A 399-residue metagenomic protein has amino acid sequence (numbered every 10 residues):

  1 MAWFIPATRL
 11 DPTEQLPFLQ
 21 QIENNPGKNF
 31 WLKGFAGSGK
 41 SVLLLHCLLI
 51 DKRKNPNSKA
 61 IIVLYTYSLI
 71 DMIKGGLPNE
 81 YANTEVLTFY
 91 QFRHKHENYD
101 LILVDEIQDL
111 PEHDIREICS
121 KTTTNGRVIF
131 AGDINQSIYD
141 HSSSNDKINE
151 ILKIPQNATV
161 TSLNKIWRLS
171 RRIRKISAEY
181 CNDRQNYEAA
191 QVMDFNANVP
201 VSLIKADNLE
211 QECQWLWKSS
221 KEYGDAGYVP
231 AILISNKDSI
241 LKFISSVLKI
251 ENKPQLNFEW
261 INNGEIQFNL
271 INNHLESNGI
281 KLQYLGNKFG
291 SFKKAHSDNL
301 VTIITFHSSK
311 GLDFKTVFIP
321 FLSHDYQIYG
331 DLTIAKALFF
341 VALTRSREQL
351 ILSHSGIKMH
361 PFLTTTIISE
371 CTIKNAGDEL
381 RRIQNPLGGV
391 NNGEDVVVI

Functional and structural regions predicted by a protein language model:
M1-K28, D114: N-terminal pre-P-loop "Q-motif" helix
W3-R9, Q136-D140, E150-N196: Conserved coupling/interface region of RecA-like P-loop/ASCE motor cores
W31-I70, L163-K165, A178-E276, L285-G286: Conserved RecA-like ASCE P-loop NTPase motor core of nucleic-acid helicases/translocases
S38, N83, T88-H96, L101 (+5 more regions): Core RecA-like ATPase module of SF1/SF2 helicases and allied nucleic-acid translocases
A60-D100: Inter-Walker segment of RecA-like/P-loop motor cores
N98-D114, V128-F130, N135-Y139: SF2 helicase catalytic motif II
E112-G126, N145-I151: Short, conserved "post-DEAD/DEAH" coupling segment immediately C-terminal to helicase motif II within the SF2/RecA-like
G126-D133, S162, I351-L352: Structural recognition of the conserved hydrophobic beta-strand(s) that form the central parallel beta-sheet of P-loop
